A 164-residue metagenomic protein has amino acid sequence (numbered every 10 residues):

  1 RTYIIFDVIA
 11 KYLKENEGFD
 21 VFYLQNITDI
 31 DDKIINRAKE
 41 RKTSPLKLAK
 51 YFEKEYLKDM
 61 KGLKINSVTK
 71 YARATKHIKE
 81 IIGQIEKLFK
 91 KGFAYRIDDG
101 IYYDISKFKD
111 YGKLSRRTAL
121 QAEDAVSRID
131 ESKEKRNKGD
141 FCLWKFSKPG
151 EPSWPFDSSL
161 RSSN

Functional and structural regions predicted by a protein language model:
R1-N164: NTP-dependent nucleotidyl-transfer catalytic core
